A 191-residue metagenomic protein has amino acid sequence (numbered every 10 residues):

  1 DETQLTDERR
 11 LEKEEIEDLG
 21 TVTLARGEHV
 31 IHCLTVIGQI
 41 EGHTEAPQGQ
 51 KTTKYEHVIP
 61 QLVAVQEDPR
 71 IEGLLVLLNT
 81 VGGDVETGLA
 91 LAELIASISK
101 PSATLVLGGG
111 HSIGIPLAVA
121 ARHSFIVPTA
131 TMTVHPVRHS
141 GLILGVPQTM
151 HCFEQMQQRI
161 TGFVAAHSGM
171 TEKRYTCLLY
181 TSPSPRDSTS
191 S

Functional and structural regions predicted by a protein language model:
D1-S102, A121-E172: Small-residue-centered hinge/linker elements
E93, I115-P116: Alpha-helical segments flanking ligand/cofactor-binding loops in enzyme cores
L105-G110, L178-L179: Glycine-rich beta-to-alpha transition loops that act as phosphate-gripper elements at the mouths of alpha/beta enzyme
I113-G114, R186: Conserved sugar-transfer catalytic core signal across GT-A, GT-B, and GT-C glycosyltransferases
T171-L179: Short catalytic/ligand-gating loop segments at beta-alpha or beta-beta junctions within enzyme catalytic domains
Y180-P185: Conserved small/polar residues in nucleotide/adenosyl-binding loops
